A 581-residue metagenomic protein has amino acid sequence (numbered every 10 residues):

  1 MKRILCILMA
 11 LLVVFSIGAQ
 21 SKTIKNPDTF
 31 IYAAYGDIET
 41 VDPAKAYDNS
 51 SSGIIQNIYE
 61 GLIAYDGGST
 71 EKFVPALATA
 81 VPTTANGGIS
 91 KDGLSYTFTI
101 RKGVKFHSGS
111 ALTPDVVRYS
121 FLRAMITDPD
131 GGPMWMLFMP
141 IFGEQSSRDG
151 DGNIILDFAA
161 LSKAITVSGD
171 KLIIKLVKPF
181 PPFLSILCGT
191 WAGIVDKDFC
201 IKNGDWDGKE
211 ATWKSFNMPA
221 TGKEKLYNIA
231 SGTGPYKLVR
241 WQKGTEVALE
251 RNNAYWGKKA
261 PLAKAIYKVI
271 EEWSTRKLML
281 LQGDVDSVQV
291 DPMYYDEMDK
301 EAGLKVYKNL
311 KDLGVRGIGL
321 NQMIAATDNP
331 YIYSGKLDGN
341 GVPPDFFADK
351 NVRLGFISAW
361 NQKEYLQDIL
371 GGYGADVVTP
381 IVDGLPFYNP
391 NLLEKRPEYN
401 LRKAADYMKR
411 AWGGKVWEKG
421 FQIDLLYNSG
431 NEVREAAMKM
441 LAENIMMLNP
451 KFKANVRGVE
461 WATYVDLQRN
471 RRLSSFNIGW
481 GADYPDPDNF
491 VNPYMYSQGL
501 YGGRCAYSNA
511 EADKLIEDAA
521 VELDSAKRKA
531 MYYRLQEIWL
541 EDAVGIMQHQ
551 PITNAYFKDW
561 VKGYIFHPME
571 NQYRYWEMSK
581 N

Functional and structural regions predicted by a protein language model:
K2-A10: Sec-dependent signal peptide recognition, specifically the positively charged N-region followed immediately by
I4, A19-I24, G67-G68, N86-G87 (+6 more regions): Extracytoplasmic/periplasmic ligand-capture domains
A33-I89, S231: N-terminal lobe/hinge region of extracytoplasmic solute-binding protein
A44-I54, V117, L187-G193: Short Gly/aromatic-enriched secondary-structure transition segments
D66-G68, A160, L176-P182, C188-A260 (+1 more regions): Gly/Pro-rich hinge or "lid" segments in bacterial periplasmic/extracellular proteins
R118, I126-T212: Surface-exposed binding/hinge segments that line and control ligand-binding clefts or catalytic entry sites
A555-N581: Long beta-strand-rich cores associated with HINT superfamily self-processing modules
